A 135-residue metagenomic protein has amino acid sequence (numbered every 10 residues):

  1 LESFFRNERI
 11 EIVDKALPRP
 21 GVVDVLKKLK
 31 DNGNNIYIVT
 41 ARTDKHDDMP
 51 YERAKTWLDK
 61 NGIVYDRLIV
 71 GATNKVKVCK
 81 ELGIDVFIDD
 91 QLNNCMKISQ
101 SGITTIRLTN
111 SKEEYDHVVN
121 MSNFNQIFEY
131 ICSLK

Functional and structural regions predicted by a protein language model:
R6-I38, H46-E52: Short, acidic loop-to-helix structural element flanking the phosphoryl-transfer center in phosphate-processing enzymes
R19, V23, A72-V76, L92 (+1 more regions): Structural motif corresponding to alpha-helix initiation and N-cap regions
K27-K30, D59, S99: Anion (oxyanion) recognition and catalysis
N34, I63, I103: Short phosphate-binding/catalytic loops that engage adenosine nucleotides
N35-Y37, R67, V86, I106: A structural signal for isolated positions on well-ordered beta-strands in alpha/beta enzyme cores
T43-V86, L92-M96: Substrate-recognition "cap/lid" segment bordering the active-site pocket of phosphatases
K55-L68, H117-K135: Structural recognition of alpha->loop->beta junctions
I84-S122: Acidic, Mg2+-coordinating phosphoryl-transfer loop and its flanking beta/alpha structural elements, shared across
